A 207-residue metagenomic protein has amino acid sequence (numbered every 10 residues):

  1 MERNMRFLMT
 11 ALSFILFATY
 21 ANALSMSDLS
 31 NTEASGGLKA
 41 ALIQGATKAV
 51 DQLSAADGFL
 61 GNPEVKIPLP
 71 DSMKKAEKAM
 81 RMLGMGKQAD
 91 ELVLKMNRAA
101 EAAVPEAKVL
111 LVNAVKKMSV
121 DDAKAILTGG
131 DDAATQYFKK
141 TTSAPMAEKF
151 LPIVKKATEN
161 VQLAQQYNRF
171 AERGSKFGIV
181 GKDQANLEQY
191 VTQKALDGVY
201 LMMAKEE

Functional and structural regions predicted by a protein language model:
M1-M9: Bacterial N-terminal signal peptides that target proteins for export
T10-A11, A21: Cleavable N-terminal signal peptides
F17-A23: Sec/Tat signal peptide C-region and signal peptidase I cleavage site
L24-K95: N-terminal Sec/ER secretory leader and immediately downstream segment of secreted/extracellular precursors
Q88-N160: Mid-length scaffold segments of soluble, non-membrane domains
T158-E207: A structured, mid-to-C-terminal "fold-capping" secondary-structure block
